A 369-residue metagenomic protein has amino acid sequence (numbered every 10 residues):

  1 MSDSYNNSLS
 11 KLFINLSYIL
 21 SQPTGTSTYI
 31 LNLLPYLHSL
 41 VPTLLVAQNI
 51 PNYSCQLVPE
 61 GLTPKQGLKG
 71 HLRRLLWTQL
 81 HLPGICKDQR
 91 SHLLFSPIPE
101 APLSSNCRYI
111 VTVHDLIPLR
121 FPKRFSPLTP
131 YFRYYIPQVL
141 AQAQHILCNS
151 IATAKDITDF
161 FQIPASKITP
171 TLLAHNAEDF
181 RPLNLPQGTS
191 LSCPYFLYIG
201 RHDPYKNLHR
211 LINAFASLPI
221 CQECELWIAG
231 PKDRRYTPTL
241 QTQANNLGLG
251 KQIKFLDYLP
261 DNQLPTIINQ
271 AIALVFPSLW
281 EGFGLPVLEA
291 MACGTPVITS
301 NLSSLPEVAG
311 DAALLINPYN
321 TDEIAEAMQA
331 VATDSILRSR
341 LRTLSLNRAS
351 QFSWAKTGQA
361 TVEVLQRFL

Functional and structural regions predicted by a protein language model:
M1-L369: Carbohydrate transferase catalytic cores enriched for Leloir-type hexosyltransferases
